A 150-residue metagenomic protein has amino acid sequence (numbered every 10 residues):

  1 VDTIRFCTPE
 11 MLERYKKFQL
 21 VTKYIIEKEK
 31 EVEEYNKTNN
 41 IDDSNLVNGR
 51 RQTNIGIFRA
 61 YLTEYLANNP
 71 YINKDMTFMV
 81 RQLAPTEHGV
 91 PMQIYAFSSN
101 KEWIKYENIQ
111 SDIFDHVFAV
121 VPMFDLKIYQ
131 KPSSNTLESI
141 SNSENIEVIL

Functional and structural regions predicted by a protein language model:
V1-L150: Structured, soluble regulatory/oligomerization domains located on the cytosolic or IMS-facing side of membrane proteins
